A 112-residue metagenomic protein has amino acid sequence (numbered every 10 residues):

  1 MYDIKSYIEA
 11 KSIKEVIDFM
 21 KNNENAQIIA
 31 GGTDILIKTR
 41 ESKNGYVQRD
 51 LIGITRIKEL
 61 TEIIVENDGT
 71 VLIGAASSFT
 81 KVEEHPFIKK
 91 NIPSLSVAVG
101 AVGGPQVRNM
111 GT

Functional and structural regions predicted by a protein language model:
M1-T112: C-terminal structural segment of proteins
